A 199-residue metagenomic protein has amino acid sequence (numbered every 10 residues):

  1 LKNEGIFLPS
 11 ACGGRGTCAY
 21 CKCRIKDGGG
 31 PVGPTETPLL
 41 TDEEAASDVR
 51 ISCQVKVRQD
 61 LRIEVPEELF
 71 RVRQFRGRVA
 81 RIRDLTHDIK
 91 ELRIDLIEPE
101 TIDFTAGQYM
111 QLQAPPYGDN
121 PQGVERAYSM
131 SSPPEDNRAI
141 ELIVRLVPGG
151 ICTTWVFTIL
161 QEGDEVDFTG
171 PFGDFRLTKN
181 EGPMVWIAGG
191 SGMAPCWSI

Functional and structural regions predicted by a protein language model:
L1-I6, Y109-L112: Short amphipathic, charge-patterned alpha-helical segments
N3-P9, A19-F70: Iron-sulfur (Fe-S) cluster-binding segments and ferredoxin-like electron-carrier domains, especially [2Fe-2S]
A11-G13: Short acidic, glycine/serine/threonine-rich helix-capping segments at coil-helix boundaries
V55-V65, P134-I140, N180-G182: Ligand-binding loop in jelly-roll beta-barrel domains
V57, L69, P115-D119, G170-F175: Short, charged beta-turn/beta-strand-edge "cap" motif at the junction between a beta-strand and an adjacent loop
Q74-D164: Ferredoxin-reductase
R138, P148-I199: FNR/FR-type flavoprotein reductase catalytic core
